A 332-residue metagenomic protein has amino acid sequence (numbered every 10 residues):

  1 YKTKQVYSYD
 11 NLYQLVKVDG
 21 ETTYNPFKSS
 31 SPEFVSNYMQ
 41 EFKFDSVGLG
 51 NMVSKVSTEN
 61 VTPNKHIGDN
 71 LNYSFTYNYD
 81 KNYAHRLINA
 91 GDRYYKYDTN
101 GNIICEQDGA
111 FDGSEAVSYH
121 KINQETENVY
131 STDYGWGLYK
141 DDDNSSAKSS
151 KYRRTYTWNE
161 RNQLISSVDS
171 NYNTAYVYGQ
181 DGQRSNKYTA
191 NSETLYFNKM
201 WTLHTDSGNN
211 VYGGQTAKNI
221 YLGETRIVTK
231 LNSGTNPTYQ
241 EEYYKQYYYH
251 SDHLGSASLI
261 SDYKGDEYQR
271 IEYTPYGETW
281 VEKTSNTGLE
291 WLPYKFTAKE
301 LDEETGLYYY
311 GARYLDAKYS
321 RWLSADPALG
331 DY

Functional and structural regions predicted by a protein language model:
Y1, Q5-Y7, N11, K17-Y24 (+12 more regions): Beta-turn initiation residues at beta-strand->coil junctions
Y1-T3, S36-M39, N89-G91, S149-Y152 (+6 more regions): Short, small/polar residue-rich loop motifs at catalytic or cofactor-binding pockets
Y7, F42-F44, F75-Y79, Y95 (+10 more regions): A residue-level detector for well-ordered beta-strand positions
Y13, G48-G50, H85, G101 (+8 more regions): Glycine-biased flexible loop/turn sites that connect beta-strands or occur in inter-domain linkers
N25-F34, V61-D69, G109-K151, T235-Q240: Intrinsically disordered, low-complexity Ser/Thr- and acidic-rich flexible linkers and loops, especially at boundaries
F42-R86, N198-N209: Structured, non-catalytic alpha/beta "coupling" segments that mediate domain-domain communication and provide generic
Y73-K81, F111-D112, Y130, Y134-L138 (+1 more regions): A motif-centric feature for acidic-aromatic and gly/ser/thr-rich catalytic loops and repeats
